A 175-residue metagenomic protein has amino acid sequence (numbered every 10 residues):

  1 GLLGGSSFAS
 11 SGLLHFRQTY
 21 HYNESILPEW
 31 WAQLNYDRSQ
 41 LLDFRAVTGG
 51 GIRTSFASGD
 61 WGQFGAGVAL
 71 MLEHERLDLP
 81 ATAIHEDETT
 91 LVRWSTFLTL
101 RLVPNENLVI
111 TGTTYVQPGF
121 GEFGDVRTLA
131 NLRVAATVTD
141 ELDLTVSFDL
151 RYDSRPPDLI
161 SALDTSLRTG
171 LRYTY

Functional and structural regions predicted by a protein language model:
G1, A32-R38, T54, L70-R76 (+4 more regions): Transmembrane beta-strands of outer-membrane beta-barrel pores
L2-S7, D37-D43, S55-G59, L79-E88 (+2 more regions): Outer-membrane beta-barrel domain signature
F8-G12, F44-T48, G62, E88-W94 (+2 more regions): Residues that define the transmembrane beta-barrel architecture of outer-membrane proteins
L14-F16, G50, T96-L98, T114 (+2 more regions): Membrane-embedded beta-strands of outer-membrane beta-barrel proteins, especially the hydrophobic/small aromatic
E24-E73: Gram-negative (and chloroplast) outer-membrane scaffold detector with strong preference for beta-barrel transmembrane
S25-P28, D60-F64, L102-I110, A136-V146: Repeated loop/turn-to-beta-strand initiation elements of outer-membrane beta-barrel proteins
W30-A32, A66-V68, T96-L98, G112-T114 (+2 more regions): Membrane-embedded beta-strand positions of outer-membrane beta-barrel proteins
V134-T137, L163-Y175: Outer-membrane beta-barrel "beta-signal"
